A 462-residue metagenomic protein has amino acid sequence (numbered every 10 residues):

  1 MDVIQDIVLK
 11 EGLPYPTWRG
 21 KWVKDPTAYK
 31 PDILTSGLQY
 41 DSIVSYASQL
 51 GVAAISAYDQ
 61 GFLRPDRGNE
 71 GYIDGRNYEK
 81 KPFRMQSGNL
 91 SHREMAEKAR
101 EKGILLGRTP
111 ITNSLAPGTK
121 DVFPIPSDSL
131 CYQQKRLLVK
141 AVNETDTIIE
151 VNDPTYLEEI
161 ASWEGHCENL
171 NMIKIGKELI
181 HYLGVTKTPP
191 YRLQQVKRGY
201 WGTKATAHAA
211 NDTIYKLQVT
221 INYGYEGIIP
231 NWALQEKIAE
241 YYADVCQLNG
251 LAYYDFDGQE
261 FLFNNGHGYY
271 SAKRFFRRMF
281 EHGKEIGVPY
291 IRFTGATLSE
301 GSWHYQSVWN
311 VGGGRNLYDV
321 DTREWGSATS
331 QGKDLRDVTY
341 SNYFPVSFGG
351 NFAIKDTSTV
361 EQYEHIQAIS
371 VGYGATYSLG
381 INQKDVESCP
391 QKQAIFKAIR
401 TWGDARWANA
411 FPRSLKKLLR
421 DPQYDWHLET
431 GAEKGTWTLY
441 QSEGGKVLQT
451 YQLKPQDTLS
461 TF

Functional and structural regions predicted by a protein language model:
M1-K10: N-terminal accessory beta-strand-rich subdomains and adjacent acidic, glycine-rich linkers that precede catalytic cores
G20-R136, Q218-A243, Q247-R274: Aromatic-lined carbohydrate-binding/catalytic grooves of carbohydrate-active enzymes
F62-D66, N113-G118, I180-H181, Y223 (+5 more regions): Flexible loop/turn segments at secondary-structure boundaries
H92-P110, S114-A116, C131-Q133, T145 (+2 more regions): Carbohydrate-binding surfaces of carbohydrate-active enzymes
T112-R198, G202-A205: Autoprocessing Asn-cyclization modules and mimics
F123-L130, V219-K237, E281-C389: Glycan-recognition surfaces
E178, T206-Q218: Surface-exposed interaction regions enriched in Ser/Thr/Asp/Glu that occur as long low-complexity tracts or repetitive
